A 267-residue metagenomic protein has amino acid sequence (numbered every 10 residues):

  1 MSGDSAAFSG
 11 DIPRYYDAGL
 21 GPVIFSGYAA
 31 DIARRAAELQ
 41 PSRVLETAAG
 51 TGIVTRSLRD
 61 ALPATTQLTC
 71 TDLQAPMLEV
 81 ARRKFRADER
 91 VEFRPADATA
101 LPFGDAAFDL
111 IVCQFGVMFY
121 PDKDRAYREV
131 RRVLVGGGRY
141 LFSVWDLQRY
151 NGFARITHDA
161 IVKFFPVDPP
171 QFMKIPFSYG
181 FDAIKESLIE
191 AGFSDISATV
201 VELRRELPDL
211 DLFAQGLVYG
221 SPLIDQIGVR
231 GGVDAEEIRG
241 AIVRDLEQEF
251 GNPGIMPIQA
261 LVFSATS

Functional and structural regions predicted by a protein language model:
M1-S42, I53-S57, A61, M77-V80 (+2 more regions): Conserved class I S-adenosyl-L-methionine
S5, T51-I53, M173-S267: Conserved Class I S-adenosyl-L-methionine
P13, F25, A29, T51 (+11 more regions): A general structural signal for well-ordered alpha-helical segments in protein cores
R43-L101, R125: Class I SAM-dependent methyltransferase SAM/SAH-binding core
T99-L110: A short acidic, Gly/Pro-enriched loop at the edge of an enzyme's catalytic core that lines a small-molecule cofactor
D109-K123, D146: A short SAM/SAH-binding and catalytic strip from SAM-dependent methyltransferases
D124-R139: A short glycine-rich, Lys/Arg-flanked "PGG" loop and its adjoining helix->strand segment in the class I
R139-P166: Conserved class I S-adenosyl-L-methionine
